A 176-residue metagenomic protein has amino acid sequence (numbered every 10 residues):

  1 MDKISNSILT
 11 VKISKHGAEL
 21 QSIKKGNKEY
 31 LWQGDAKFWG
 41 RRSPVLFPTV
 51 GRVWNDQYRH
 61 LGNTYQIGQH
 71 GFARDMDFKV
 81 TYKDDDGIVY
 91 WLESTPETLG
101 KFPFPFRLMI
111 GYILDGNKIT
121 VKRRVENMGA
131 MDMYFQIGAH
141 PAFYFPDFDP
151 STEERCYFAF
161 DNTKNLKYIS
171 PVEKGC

Functional and structural regions predicted by a protein language model:
M1-Q57, T64-G68: Beta-strand-rich N-terminal accessory domains
I8-I13, I110-Y112, I119-N127: Short, well-ordered beta-strand segments enriched in hydrophobic/aromatic residues
A18, P103-R107, L114-T120, A130-D132 (+1 more regions): Coil-to-beta-strand transition motifs
S22-K24, M131-I137: Short, hydrophobic/aromatic beta-strand segments
N63-G116: Extended, loop-rich substrate-binding clefts of extracytoplasmic carbohydrate-active enzymes
Y90, L108-I110, V121, I137-A139 (+1 more regions): Hydrophobic residues positioned within well-ordered beta-strands of beta-sheet architectures
S94-P96, L114-G116, N127-G129, P141-F145 (+1 more regions): Beta-strand elements of well-folded, non-transmembrane domains
Y134, A142-C176: Active-site/ligand-binding surface loops and adjacent short beta/alpha elements that line catalytic pockets across
